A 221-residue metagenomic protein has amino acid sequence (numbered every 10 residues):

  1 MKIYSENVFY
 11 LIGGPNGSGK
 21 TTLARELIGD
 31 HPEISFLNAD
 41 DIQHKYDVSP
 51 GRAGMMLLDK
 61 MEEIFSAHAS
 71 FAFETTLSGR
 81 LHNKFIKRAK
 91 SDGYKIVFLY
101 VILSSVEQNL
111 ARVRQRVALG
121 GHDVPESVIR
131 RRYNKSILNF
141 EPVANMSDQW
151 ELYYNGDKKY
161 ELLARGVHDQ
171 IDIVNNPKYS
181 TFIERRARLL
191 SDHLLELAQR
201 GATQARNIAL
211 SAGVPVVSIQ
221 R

Functional and structural regions predicted by a protein language model:
M1-E6, I64-F65: Phosphate-binding P-loop
F9-L11: Short hydrophobic/aromatic beta-strand immediately N-terminal to the Walker A/P-loop
P15-N16, T21: The conserved Walker
T21-F71: Conserved substrate/cofactor phosphate-moiety recognition/catalytic segment in nucleotide-dependent phosphotransferases
R52-L103, S136: Glycine-rich phosphate-binding loop used to anchor ATP phosphates in small-molecule kinases, encompassing both
Y94-P142: A glycine- and Lys/Arg-enriched "phosphate-lid" helix/loop adjacent to the NTP-binding pocket of small-molecule kinases
V143-L189: NTP-dependent small-molecule kinase module
A187-R221: N-terminus-biased detector of the onset of the functional/mature region
